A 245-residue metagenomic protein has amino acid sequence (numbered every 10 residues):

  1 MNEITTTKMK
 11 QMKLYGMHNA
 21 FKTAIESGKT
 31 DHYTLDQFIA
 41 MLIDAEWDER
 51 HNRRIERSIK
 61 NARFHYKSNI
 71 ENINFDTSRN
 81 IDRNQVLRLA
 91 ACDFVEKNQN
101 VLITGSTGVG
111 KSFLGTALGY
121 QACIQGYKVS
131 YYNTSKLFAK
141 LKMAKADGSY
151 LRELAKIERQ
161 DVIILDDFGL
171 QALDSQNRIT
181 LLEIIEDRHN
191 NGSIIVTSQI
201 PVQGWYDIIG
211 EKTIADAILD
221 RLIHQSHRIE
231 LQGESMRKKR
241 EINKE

Functional and structural regions predicted by a protein language model:
K10, L14-H65: Interdomain "pre-motor" coupling segment immediately N-terminal to P-loop NTPase/helicase cores
F21, K128, L137-A144, G148-R159 (+1 more regions): Replace "adjacent to P-loop NTPase cores in ATP/GTP-dependent enzymes" with "adjacent to NTP-binding cores
R53-I103: Extended interfacial segments that mediate partner engagement and assembly in macromolecular machines
I81-R159: Conserved P-loop
V162: Short, Asp-centered acidic motifs that coordinate Mg2+ and/or phosphate in catalytic or ligand-binding sites
